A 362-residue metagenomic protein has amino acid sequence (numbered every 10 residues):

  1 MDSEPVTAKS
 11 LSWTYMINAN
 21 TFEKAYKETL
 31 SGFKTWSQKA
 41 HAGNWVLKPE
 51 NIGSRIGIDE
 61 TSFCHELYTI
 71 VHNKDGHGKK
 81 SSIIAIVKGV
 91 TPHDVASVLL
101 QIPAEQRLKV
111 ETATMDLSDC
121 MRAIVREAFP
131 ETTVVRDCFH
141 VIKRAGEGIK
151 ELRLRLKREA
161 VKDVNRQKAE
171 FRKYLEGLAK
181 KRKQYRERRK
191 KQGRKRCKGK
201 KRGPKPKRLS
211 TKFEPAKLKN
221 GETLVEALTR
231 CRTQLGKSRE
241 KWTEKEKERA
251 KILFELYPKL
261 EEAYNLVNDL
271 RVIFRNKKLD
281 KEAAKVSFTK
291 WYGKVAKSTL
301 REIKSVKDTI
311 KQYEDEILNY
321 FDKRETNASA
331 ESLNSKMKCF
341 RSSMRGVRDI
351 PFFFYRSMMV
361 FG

Functional and structural regions predicted by a protein language model:
T7-K27: Short, basic interhelical loop/turn and adjoining N-cap of the next helix at nucleic-acid- or acidic-partner-contacting
K24-T112, D119-I124, E131, C197-G199 (+1 more regions): RNase H-like nuclease fold core
I56-T61, E111-D116, D137-H140, I310 (+1 more regions): Short, conserved catalytic/metal-binding motifs centered on acidic residues
D116-D119, V125-F171, E331: Conserved beta-strand -> loop -> alpha-helix junction used to position metal-binding or nucleic-acid-contacting
G146-G199, G203: Surface-exposed, charged/polar loop-rich segments that form substrate/cofactor-binding or regulatory interfaces
R186-K190, R196-T299: Helix-loop elements that line ligand-binding/catalytic pockets
Y292-G362: Basic, amphipathic alpha-helical segments enriched in Lys/Arg and hydrophobic/aromatic residues
